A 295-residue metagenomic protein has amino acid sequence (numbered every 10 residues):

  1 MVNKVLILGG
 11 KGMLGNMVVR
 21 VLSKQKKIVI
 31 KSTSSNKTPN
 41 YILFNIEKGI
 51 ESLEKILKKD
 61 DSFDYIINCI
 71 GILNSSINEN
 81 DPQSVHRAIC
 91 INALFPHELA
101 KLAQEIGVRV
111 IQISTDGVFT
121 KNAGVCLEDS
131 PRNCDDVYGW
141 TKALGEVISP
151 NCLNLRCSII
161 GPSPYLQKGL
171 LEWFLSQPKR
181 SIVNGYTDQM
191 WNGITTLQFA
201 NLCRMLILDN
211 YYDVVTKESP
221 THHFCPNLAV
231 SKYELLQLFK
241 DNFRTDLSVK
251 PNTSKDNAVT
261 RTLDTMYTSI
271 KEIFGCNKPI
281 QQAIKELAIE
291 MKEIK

Functional and structural regions predicted by a protein language model:
K4-Q25: N-terminal Rossmann NAD(P)H-binding glycine-rich loop of SDR-like oxidoreductase domains
L8, T33, I66-I70, V110-D116 (+1 more regions): SDR active-site strand-loop-helix element
S35-E51: Rossmann-fold cofactor-recognition segment
I46-A93, L102: NAD(P)H-binding glycine-rich loop region in Rossmannoid oxidoreductase-like domains and their noncatalytic homologs
P82-C90, L94-F95, G117-L155, I159-Y165: Catalytic helix-loop patch of NAD(P)-dependent Rossmann-fold dehydrogenases
D135-V137, V147-A200, R204-M205: NAD(P)-dependent short-chain dehydrogenase/reductase
T196, A229-Q237, K250-K295: Conserved C-terminal active-site "lid" loop/helix of NAD(P)H-dependent oxidoreductases that clamps the redox cofactor
A200-M205, D209-D256, K295: Mid/C-terminal beta-alpha module of Rossmann-like enzyme folds, strongest in SDR-family dehydrogenases/epimerases
